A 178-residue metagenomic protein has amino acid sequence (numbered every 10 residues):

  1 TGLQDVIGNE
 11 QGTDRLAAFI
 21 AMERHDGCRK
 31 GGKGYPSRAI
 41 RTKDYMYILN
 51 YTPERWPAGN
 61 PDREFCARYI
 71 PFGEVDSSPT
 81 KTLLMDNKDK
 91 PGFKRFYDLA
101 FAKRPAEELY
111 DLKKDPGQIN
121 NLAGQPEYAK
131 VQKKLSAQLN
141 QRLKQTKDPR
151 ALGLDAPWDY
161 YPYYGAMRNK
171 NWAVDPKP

Functional and structural regions predicted by a protein language model:
T1-E108: C-terminal cap/loop subdomain of S1 sulfatases and analogous C-terminal strand-loop tails that border
N87-E107, L112-P178: Long, internal low-complexity/basic segments
